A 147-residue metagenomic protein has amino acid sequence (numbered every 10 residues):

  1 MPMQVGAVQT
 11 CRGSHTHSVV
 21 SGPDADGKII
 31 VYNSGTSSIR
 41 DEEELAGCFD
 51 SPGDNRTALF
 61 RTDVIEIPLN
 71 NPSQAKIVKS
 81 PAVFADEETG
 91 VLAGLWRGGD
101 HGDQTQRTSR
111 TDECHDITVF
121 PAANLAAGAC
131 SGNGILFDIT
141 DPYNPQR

Functional and structural regions predicted by a protein language model:
M1-R147: Feature marking well-ordered beta-strand scaffolds used for ligand recognition
